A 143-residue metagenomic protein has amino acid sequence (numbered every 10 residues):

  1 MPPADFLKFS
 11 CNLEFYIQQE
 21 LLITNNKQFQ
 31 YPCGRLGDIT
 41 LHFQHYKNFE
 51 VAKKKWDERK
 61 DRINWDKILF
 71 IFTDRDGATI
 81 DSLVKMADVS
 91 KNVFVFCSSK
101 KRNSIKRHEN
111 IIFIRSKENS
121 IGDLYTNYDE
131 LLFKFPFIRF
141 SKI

Functional and structural regions predicted by a protein language model:
M1-T73, T79, K106-K117: Positively charged, amphipathic N-terminal segments that serve as targeting/anchoring signals
I63, V84-S90: Short, conserved loop/helix-junction motifs that constitute active-site signature segments in enzyme catalytic cores
I71-R75, F96-S99: Short His-Asn-centered micro-motif
N92-F94: Residues at the starts of beta-strands that form the adenosine-phosphate
S98-I143: Polybasic, proline/glycine-rich intrinsically disordered low-complexity segments
